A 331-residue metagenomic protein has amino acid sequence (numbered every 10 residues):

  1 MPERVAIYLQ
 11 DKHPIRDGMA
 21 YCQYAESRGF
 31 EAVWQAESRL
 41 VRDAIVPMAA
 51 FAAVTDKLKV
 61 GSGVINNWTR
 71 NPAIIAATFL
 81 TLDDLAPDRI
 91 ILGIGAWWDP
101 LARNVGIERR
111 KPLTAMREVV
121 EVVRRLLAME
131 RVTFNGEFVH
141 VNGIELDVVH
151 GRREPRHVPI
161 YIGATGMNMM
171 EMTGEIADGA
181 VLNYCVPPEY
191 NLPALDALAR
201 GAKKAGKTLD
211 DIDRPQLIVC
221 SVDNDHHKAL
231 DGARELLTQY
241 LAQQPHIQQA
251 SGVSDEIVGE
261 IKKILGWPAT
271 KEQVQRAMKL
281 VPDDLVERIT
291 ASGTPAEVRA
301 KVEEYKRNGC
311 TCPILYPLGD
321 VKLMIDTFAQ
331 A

Functional and structural regions predicted by a protein language model:
M1-G63, V158, L318: N-terminal beta1-alpha1-beta2 module of alpha/beta enzyme domains
E3-L9, V33-Q35, K59-G63, I90-I94 (+4 more regions): Hydrophobic faces of well-ordered beta-strands that scaffold small-molecule active sites in alpha/beta enzyme cores
E3-R16, I65-P72, E154-T165, C220-D223 (+1 more regions): Active-site mouth loops of central-metabolism enzymes
H13-A25, T78, A164-M172, A233 (+1 more regions): Short, acidic/polar
Q23-S27, M48-K59, F79-I90, G174-E175 (+2 more regions): Acidic (Asp/Glu)-rich catalytic clusters
V41-A50, V186-A202, V321-I325: Active-site-adjacent beta->alpha loops and helix N-cap segments on the catalytic face of soluble alpha/beta enzymes
A44-I65, T69, E118-V122, L126 (+1 more regions): Alpha-helix-loop-beta-strand connector modules within alpha/beta enzyme cores
R110-G151, N191-D196, R200-R307: An alpha-helical appendage that flanks or caps ligand/catalytic pockets
